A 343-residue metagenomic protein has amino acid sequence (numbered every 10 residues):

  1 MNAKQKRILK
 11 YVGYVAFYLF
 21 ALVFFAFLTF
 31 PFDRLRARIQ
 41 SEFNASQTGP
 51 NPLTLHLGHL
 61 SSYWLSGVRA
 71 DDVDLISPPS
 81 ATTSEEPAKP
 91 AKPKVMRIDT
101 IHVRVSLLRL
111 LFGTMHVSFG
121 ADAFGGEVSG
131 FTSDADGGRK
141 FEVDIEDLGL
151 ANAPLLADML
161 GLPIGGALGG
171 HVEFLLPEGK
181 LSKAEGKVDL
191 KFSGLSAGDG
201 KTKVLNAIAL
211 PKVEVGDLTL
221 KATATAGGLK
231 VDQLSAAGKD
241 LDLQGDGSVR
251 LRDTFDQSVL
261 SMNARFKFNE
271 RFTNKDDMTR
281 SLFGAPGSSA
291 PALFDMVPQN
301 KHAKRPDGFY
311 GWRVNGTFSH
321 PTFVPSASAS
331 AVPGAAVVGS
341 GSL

Functional and structural regions predicted by a protein language model:
M1-F17, S61, V215-L343: Extended terminal
V12-L28: Single-pass alpha-helical transmembrane signal-anchor segments
F24-V117, A121-F131: Terminal hydrophobic membrane-targeting helix
F43, L57-S62, L75, I98-F112 (+9 more regions): Extended lipid/amphipathic-ligand handling interfaces
G67, V95, E142, K187-D189: Detector for repetitive beta-architecture
D72-V95, L107-G113, V117, V128-D134 (+7 more regions): Flexible, membrane-facing loop/turn or short amphipathic-helix motifs that contact lipid bilayers or gate lipid-binding
G120-A121, V188-K191, A264: Extended hydrophobic secondary-structure segments that form protein cores and membrane-embedded regions
L168, K187-G194: Tryptophan-anchored aromatic micro-motifs
